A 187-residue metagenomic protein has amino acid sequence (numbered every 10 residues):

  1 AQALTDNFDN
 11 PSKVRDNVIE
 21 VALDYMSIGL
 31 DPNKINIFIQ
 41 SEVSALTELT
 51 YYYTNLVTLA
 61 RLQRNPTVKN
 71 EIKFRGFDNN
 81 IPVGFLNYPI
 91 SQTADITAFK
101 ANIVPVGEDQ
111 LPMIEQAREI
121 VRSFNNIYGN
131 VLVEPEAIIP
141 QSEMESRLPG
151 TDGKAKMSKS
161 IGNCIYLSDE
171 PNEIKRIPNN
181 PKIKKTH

Functional and structural regions predicted by a protein language model:
A1-T93: N-terminal Rossmann-like or analogous alpha/beta NTP/dinucleotide-binding catalytic cores that position adenine
K69-H187: Active-site cores that bind ATP or allylic diphosphates and position pyrophosphate for catalysis
